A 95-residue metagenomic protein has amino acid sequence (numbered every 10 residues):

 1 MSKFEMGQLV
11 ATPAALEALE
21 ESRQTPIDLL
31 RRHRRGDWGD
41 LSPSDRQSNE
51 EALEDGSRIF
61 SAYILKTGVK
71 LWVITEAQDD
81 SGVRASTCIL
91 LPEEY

Functional and structural regions predicted by a protein language model:
M1-F60: Compact soluble domain cores
I59-Y95: Short, compact, well-ordered microdomains
